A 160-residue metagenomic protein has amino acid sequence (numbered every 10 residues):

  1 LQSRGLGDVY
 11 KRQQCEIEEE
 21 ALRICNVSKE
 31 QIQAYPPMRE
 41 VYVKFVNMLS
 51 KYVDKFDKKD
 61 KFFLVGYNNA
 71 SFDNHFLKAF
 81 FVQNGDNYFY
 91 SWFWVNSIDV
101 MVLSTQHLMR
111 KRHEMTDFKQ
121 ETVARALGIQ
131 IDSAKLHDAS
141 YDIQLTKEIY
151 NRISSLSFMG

Functional and structural regions predicted by a protein language model:
L1-Y10: Single conserved hydrophobic/aromatic residue that forms the stacking wall/gate of nucleotide- or nucleobase-binding
S3, V100, T146: Ser/Thr-centric signal marking residues that sit in or immediately flank functional binding/regulatory motifs
Y10, S104, E121-A124: Conserved protein kinase catalytic domain
Q14-R23, D117: Short, flexible, mixed-charge acidic loops at enzyme active sites
E16, F89-Y90, I131-S133: Short hydrophobic "helix-edge" motifs at membrane interfaces and signal-peptide entry regions
L22-H107: Conserved DEDDh/DEDDy metal-dependent 3′-5′ exonuclease domain
F63-A70, H75, F80, K111-G160: Acidic, Mg2+-coordinating catalytic module of metal-dependent nucleases/exonucleases that use a two-metal-ion mechanism
